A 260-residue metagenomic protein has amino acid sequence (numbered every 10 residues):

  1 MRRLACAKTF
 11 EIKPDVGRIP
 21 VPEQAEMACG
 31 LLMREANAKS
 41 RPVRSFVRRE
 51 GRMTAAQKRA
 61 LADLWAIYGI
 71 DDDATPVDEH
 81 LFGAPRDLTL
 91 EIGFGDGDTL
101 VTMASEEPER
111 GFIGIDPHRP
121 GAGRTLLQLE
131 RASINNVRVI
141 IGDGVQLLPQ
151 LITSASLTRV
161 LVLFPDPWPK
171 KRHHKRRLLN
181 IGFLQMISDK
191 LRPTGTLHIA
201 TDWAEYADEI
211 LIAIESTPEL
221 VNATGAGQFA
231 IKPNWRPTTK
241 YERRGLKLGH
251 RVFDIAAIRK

Functional and structural regions predicted by a protein language model:
C29-L90, D98-S105: S-adenosyl-L-methionine
L90-I92, I115: Conserved beta-strand/loop positions that form the S-adenosyl-L-methionine
G95: Conserved glycine-rich SAM-binding loop
H118: Conserved SAM/SAH-binding beta-strand->alpha-helix loop
L126-A155: S-adenosyl-L-methionine
L179-P193: A short glycine-rich, Lys/Arg-flanked "PGG" loop and its adjoining helix->strand segment in the class I
P193-T201: Conserved beta-strand signature within the Rossmann-like core of class I S-adenosyl-L-methionine
D208-K260: Class I S-adenosyl-L-methionine
